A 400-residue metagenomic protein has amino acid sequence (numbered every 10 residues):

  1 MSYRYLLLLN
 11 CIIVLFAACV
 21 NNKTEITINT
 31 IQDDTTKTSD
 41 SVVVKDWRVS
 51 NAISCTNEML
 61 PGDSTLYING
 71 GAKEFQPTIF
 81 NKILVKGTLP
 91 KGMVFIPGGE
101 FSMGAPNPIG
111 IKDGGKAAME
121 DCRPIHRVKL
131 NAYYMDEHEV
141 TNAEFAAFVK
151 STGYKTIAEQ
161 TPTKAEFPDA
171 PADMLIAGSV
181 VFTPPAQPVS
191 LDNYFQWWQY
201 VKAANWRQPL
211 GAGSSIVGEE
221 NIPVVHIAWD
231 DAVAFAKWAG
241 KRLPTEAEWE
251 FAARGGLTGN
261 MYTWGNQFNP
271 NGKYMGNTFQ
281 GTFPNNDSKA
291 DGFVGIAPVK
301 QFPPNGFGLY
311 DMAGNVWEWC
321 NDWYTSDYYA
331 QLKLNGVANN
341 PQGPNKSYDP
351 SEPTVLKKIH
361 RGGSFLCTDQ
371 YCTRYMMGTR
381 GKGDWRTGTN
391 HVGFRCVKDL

Functional and structural regions predicted by a protein language model:
M1-I28: Bacterial Sec-dependent N-terminal signal peptides
A18-C19, I53, D291, N339: Intrinsic disorder/low-complexity segments
C19-A212, D230, H360-G363, F394-L400: Short, compositionally biased
I96, S102, P106-P108, K112 (+3 more regions): Functional-site microenvironments in short loops/helix caps that host divalent-cation chemistry
